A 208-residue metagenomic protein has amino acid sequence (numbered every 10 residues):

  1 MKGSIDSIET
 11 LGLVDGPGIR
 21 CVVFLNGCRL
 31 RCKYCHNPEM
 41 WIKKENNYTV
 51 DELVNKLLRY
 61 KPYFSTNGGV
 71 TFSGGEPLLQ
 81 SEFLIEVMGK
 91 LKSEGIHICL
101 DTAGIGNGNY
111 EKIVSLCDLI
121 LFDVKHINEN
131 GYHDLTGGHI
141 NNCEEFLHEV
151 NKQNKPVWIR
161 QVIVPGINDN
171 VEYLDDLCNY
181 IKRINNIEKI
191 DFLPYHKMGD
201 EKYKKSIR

Functional and structural regions predicted by a protein language model:
M1-S4: Extreme N-terminal starter segment of soluble prokaryotic enzymes
S7-E9, L13-Y48: Canonical Radical SAM [4Fe-4S] cluster-binding loop centered on the CxxxCxxC motif and its immediate flanking residues
P38-V70: Conserved alpha-helical substructure of the radical SAM core
L58-P62, T66-G69, G74, L78-M198 (+1 more regions): Conserved AdoMet/S-adenosylmethionine-binding subsite of the radical SAM
K204-R208: Short glycine/proline- and charge-enriched loop/turn segments that cap or connect secondary-structure elements
